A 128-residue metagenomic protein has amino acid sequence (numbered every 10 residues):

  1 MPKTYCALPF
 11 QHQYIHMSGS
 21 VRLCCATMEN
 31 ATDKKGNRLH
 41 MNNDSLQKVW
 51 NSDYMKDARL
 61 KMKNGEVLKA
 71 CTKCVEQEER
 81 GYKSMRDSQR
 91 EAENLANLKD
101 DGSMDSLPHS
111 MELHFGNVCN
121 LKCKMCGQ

Functional and structural regions predicted by a protein language model:
M1-P2, A92-G102: A short, compositionally biased domain-edge/stem linker segment
M1-R90, L107: Accessory C-terminal segments flanking Radical SAM cores
F10-S18, D101-Q128: N-terminal pre-triad scaffold of radical SAM enzymes
